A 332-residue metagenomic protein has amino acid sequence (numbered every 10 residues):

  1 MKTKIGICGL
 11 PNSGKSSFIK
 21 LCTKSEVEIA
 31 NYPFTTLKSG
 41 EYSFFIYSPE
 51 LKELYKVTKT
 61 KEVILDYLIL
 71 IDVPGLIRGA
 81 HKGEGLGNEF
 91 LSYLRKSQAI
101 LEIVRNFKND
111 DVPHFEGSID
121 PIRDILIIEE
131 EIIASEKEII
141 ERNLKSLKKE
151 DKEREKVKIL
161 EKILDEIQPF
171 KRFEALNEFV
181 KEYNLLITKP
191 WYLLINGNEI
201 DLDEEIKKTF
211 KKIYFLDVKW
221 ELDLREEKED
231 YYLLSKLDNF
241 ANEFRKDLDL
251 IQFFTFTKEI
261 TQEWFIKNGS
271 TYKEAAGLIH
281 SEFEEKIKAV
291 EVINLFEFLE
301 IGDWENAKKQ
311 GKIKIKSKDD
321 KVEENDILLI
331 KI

Functional and structural regions predicted by a protein language model:
M1-D110: Conserved G1/Walker A P-loop phosphate-binding module
M1-S13, I19, L144-I332: C-terminal-of-GTPase-core extension/linker across diverse P-loop GTPases
S13, Y32, P49, L65-L68 (+10 more regions): Charged, alpha-helix-enriched surfaces in structured cytosolic catalytic cores of large nucleotide-utilizing machines
S17, E53, I127, I139 (+2 more regions): Alpha-helical scaffold segments in soluble metabolic enzymes
T23, V27, Y55, K59 (+10 more regions): Signal for well-folded cores of large energy- and translation-related assemblies
K24-S25, E50-L51, G75-I77, R105-D111 (+5 more regions): Conserved nucleotide-binding/hydrolysis micro-motifs of P-loop NTPases
A30, P113-E116, E205-K207: Short amphipathic alpha-helical segments
K82-Y192: Phosphate/Mg2+-binding loops and adjacent switch elements in nucleotide/diphosphate-handling enzyme cores
